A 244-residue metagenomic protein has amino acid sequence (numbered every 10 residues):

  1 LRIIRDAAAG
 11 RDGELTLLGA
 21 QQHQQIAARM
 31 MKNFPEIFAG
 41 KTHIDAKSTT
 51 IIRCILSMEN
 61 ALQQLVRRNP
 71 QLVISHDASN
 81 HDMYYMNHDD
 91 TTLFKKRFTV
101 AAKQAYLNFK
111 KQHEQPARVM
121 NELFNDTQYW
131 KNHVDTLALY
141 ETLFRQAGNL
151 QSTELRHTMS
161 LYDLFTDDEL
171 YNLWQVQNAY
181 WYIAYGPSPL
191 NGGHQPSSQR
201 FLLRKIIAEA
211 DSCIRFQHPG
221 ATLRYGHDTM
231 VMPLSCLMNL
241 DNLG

Functional and structural regions predicted by a protein language model:
L1-H43, T49-G244: Signature for phosphate-centric chemistry
